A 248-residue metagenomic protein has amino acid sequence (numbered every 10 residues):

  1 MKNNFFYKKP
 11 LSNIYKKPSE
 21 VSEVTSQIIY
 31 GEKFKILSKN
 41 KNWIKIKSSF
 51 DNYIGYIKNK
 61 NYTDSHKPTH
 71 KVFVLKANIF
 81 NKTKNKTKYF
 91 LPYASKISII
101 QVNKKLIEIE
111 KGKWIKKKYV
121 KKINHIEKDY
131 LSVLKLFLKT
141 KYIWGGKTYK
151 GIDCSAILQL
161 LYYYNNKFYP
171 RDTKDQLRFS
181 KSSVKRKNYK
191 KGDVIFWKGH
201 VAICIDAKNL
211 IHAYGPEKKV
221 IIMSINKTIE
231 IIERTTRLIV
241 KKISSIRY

Functional and structural regions predicted by a protein language model:
M1-P18, Q27-I28, L37-N40, K47-F50 (+4 more regions): SH3-family beta-barrel domains
S22, K84-N85, S183: Short, solvent-exposed loop/turn positions at domain surfaces that link secondary-structure elements or cap domain
G31, P92-I97, Y189-G192: Loop/turn positions that initiate beta-strands
I44, Y89-V120: Extended acidic/polar, glycine-enriched regions that form or flank non-catalytic beta-rich accessory modules
D51-Y62, E110-I123, I222: A short macromolecule-binding patch
W114-Y142, Y164-N165: A short mid-domain helix/strand-loop element embedded in enzyme catalytic domains that forms or borders the active-site
L134, G146-N165: Active-site nucleophilic cysteine motif
K167-N226: ...with weaker cross-activation on analogous glycine-rich loops/strands in unrelated enzymes
